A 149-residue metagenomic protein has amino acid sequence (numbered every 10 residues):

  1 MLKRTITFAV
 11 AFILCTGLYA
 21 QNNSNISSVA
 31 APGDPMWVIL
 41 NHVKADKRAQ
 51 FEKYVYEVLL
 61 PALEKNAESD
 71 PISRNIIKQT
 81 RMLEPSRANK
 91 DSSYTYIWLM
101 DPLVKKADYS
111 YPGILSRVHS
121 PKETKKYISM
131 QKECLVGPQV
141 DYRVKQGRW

Functional and structural regions predicted by a protein language model:
M1-T5, A20-Q21: Positively charged n-region of N-terminal signal peptides that target proteins for export
R4, C15, K47-Q50, A107 (+2 more regions): A general marker of short, structured functional hotspots
T7-G17: Bacterial N-terminal signal peptides
N23, L60-I77, A88-W149: An amphipathic, aromatic/His-enriched active-site/gating alpha helix that lines ligand/cofactor pockets
N23-N75, Q79: N-terminal secretory signal peptides
M82-R87: Short, solvent-exposed loop/turn elements at beta->coil junctions and helix N-caps that rim active or binding pockets
